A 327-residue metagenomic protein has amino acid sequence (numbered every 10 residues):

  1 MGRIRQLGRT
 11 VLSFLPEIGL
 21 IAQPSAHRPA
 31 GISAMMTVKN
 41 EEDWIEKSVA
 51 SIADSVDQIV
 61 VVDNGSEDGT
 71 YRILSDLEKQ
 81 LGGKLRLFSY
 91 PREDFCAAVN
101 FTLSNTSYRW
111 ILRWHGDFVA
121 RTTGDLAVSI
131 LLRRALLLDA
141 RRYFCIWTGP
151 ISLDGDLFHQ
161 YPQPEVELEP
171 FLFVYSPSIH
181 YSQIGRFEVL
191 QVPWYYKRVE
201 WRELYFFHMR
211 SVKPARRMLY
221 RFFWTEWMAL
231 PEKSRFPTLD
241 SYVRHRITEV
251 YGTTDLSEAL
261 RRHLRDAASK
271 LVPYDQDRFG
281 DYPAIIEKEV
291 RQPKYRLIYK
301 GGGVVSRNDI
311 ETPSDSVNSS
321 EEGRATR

Functional and structural regions predicted by a protein language model:
G2-P16, A97-N100, T122-R327: Catalytic-site signature of metal-activated, phosphate-bearing donor transferases, centered on the GT-A/GT-A-like
P16-G19, T37-Q58: Short, well-formed alpha-helical segments that are part of the catalytic scaffolds of diverse glycosyltransferases
H27-V38: Short beta-strand/loop segments at the ligand-binding rim of alpha/beta enzyme cores
T37, D57-G65, F88-Y90: Short beta-strand/loop segment that forms part of the nucleotide-sugar
D63-L74, R92: A conserved acidic beta->alpha catalytic loop
S75-A97, N105: Conserved donor nucleotide-binding strand/loop of the catalytic core
N100-W110: Active-site nucleotide-sugar/metal-binding loop of Leloir-type enzymes
Y108-R121: Short beta-strand-to-loop acidic/aromatic patch adjacent to the donor-nucleotide binding site
